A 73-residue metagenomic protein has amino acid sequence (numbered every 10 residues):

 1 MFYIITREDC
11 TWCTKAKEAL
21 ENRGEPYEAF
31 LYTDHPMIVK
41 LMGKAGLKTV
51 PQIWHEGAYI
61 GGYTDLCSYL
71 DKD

Functional and structural regions predicted by a protein language model:
M1-E28: Local sequence-structure signature of Cys/Sec-based thiol-disulfide redox active-site neighborhoods
I5, W54-H55: Acidic beta-strand-to-loop metal/phosphate-binding motif
T11, P36, G61: Short alpha-helical
T14, E18, V39, S68: Alpha-helical elements of the RecA-like P-loop NTPase motor core of helicases
E25, G43-G46, S68-D71: A generic structural signal for secondary-structure junctions that act as hinges or helix/strand caps at the edges
F30-K48: Thioredoxin-like thiol-disulfide oxidoreductase module
A45-I53, Y63-T64: Structural micro-motif
H55-D73: Non-catalytic, surface beta->alpha helical segment in thiol-disulfide oxidoreductase systems
